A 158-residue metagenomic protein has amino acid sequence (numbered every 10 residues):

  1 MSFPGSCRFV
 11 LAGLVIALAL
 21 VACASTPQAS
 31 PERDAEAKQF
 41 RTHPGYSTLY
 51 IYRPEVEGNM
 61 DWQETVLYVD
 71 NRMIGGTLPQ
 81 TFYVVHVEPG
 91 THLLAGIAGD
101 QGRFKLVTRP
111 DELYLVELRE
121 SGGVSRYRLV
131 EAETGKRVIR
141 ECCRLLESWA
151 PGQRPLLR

Functional and structural regions predicted by a protein language model:
M1-A24: Sec-dependent bacterial lipoprotein signal peptides
C23-R158: Short loop/turn and low-complexity linker motifs enriched in small/turn-promoting residues
